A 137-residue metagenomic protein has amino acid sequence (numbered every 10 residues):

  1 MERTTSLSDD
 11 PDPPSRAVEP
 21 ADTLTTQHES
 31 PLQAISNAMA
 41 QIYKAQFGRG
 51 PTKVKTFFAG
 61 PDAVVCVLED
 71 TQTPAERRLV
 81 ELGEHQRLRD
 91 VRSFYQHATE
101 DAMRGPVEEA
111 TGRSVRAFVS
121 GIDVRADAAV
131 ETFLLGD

Functional and structural regions predicted by a protein language model:
E2-D137: Interaction-mediating elements
